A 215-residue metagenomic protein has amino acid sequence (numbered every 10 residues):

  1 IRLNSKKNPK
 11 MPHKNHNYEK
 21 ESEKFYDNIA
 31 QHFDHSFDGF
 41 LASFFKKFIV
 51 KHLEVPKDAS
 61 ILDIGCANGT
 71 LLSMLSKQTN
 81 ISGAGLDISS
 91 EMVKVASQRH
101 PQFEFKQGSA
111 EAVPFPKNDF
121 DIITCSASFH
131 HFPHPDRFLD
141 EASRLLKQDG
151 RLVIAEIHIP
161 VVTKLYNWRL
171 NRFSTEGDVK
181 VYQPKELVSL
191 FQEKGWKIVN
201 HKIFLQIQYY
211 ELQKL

Functional and structural regions predicted by a protein language model:
M11-V55, T70-M74, M92-V95, N167-L170 (+1 more regions): Conserved class I S-adenosyl-L-methionine
H13, N17-Y18, S36-F37, L71 (+2 more regions): C-terminal alpha-helical "lid/dimerization" subdomain adjacent to the S-adenosyl-L-methionine
S60, G150-R151: Short glycine-centered segments of the SAM/dcSAM-binding site in methyltransferase folds
L62, A67-A112: Class I SAM-dependent methyltransferase SAM/SAH-binding core
T124: A conserved beta-strand element that flanks and buttresses the S-adenosyl-L-methionine
A127-S128: Short catalytic micro-motifs in class I SAM-dependent methyltransferases
D136-Q148: A short glycine-rich, Lys/Arg-flanked "PGG" loop and its adjoining helix->strand segment in the class I
